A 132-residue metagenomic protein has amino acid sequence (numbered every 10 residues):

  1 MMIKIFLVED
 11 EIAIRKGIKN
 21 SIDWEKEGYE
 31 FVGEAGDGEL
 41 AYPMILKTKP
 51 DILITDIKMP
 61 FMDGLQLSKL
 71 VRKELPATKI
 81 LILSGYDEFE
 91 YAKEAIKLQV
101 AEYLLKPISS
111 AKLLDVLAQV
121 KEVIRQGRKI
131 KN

Functional and structural regions predicted by a protein language model:
M1-N132: Alpha-helical/coil-rich non-catalytic "connector" segments in signaling and regulatory proteins
